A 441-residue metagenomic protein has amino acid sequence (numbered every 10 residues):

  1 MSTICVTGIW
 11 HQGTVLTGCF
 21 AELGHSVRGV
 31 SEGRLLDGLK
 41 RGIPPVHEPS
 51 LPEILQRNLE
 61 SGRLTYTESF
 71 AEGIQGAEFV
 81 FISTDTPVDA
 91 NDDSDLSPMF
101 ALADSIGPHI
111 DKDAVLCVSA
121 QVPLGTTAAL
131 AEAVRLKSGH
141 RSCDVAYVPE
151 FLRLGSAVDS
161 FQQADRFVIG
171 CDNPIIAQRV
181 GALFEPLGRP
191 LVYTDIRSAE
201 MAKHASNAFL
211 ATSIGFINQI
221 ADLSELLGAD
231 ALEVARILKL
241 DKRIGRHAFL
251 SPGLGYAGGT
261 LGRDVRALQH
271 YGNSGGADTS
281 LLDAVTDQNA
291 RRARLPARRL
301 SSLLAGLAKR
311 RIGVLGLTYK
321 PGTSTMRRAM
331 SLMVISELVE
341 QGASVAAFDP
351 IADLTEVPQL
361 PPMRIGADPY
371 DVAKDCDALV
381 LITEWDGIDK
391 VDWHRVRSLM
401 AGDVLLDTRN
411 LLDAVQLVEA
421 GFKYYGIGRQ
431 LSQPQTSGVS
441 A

Functional and structural regions predicted by a protein language model:
M1-A441: Structural/interface elements that position substrates and couple domains in central-metabolism enzymes
